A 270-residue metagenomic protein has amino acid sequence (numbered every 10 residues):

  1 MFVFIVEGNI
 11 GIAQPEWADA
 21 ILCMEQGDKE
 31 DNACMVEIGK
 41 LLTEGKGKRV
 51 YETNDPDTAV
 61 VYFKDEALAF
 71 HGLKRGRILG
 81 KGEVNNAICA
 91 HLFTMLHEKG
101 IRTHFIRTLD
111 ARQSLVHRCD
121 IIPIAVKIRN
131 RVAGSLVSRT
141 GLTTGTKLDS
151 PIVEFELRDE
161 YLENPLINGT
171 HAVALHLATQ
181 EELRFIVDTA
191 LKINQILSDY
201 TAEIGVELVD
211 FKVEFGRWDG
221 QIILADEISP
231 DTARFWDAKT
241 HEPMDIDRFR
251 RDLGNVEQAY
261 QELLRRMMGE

Functional and structural regions predicted by a protein language model:
V36-L157, M267: Active-site loop/lid in soluble adenylation, ligation, and acyl-transfer enzymes
I106-R112, A202-G216: A short glycine-rich, hydrophobically flanked beta-strand micro-motif that places a catalytic Asp/Glu for divalent metal
I128, L208-D226: Conserved metal-phosphate-binding beta-hairpin within the catalytic cores of diverse ATP-dependent phosphoryl-transfer
R139-F185: ATP-dependent carboxylate/phosphate-activation module, predominantly the ATP-grasp catalytic core and closely related
T146, I228-E270: C-terminal helix-cap and adjacent tail motif
L177-V209: A long amphipathic alpha-helix within ATP-dependent nucleotide-binding catalytic cores
